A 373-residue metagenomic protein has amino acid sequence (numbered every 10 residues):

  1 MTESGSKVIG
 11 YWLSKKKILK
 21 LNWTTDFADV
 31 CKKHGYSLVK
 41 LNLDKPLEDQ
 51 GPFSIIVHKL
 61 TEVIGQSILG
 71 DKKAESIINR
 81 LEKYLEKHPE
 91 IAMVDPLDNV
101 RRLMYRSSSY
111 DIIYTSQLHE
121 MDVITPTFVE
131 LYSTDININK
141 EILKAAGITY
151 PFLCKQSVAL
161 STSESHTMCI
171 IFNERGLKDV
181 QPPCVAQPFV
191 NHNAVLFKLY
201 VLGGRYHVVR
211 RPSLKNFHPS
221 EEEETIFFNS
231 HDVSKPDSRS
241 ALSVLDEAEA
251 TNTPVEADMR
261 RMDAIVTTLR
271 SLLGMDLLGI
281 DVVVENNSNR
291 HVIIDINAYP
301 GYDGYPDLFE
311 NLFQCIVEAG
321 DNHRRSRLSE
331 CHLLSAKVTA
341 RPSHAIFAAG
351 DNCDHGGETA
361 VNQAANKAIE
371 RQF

Functional and structural regions predicted by a protein language model:
M1-S14, Q50-F53, L60-I64, A74-A241 (+6 more regions): Active-site nucleotide/adenylate-binding loops and adjacent lid/helix of ATP-dependent enzymes
T2-G35: Short, charged N-terminal beta->alpha structural module
F27, L81, V266: Aromatic/hydrophobic pocket-lining residues that form π-stacking "cages" and hydrophobic walls in ligand
C31-G51, D135: A short, well-structured beta->alpha microelement
K32-Y36, L118-I124, L272-D276: Short secondary-structure junctions
F217-E224, Y302-N311: A short, polar/charged loop-to-alpha-helix boundary motif
V255-M259, V266-P306, N366: Conserved metal-phosphate-binding beta-hairpin within the catalytic cores of diverse ATP-dependent phosphoryl-transfer
